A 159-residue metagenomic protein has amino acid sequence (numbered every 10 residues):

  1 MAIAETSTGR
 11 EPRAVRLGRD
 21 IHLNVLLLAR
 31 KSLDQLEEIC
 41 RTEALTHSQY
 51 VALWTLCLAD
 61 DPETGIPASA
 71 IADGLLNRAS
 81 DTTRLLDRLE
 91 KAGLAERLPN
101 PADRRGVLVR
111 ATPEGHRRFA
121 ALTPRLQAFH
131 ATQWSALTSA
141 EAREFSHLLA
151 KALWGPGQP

Functional and structural regions predicted by a protein language model:
M1-E43, A92: N-terminal leader segment of winged-helix/HTH proteins
I3-G9, D87-H147: Charged, amphipathic alpha-helical coiled-coil/dimerization segments
N24, V51-C57, R117, E144: Pre-recognition alpha-helix immediately N-terminal to the DNA-recognition helix within helix-turn-helix or winged-helix
R30, W54-D61, T123, A150: Short, locally clustered residues in the helix-turn-helix/winged-helix DNA-binding domain
D34-R78: N-terminal helix-turn-helix DNA-binding core of bacterial DNA-binding proteins
A68, L86-D87: Short, hydrophobic-biased segments on the C-terminal half of alpha helices that form "recognition helices"
